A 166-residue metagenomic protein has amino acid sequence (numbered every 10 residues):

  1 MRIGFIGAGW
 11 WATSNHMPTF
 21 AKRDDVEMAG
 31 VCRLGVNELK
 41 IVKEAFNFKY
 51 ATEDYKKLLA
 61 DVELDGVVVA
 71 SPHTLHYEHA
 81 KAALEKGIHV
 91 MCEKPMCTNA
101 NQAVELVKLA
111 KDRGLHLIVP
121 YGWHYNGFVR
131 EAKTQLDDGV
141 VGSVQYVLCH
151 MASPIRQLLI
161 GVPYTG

Functional and structural regions predicted by a protein language model:
M1-F46: N-terminal Rossmann-like dinucleotide-binding module
R23, F46, D61-V62, N126: Acidic-histidine catalytic/liganding microenvironments
V26-G30, D65-V67, L117: Short active-site oxyanion
K49-V107: Beta-loop-alpha module in the N-terminal Rossmann-like domain of NAD(P)-dependent dehydrogenases, especially those
E105-G122, G142-L148: Rossmann-fold dehydrogenase core element
W123-G166: Predominantly a Rossmann-like dinucleotide-binding segment in NAD(P)-dependent oxidoreductases
